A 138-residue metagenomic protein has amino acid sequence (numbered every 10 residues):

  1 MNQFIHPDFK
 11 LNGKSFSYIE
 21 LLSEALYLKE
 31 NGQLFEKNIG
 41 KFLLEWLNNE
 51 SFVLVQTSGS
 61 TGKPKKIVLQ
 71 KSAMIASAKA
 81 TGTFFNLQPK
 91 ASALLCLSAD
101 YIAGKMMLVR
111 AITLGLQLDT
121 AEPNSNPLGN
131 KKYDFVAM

Functional and structural regions predicted by a protein language model:
M1-K37: N-terminal leader/targeting and accessory segments in enzymes
N2, L47-N48, N86-K90, P127-Y133: Flexible, charged surface loops at secondary-structure boundaries
F35-L43, N130-A137: Short, well-ordered secondary-structure micro-motifs within conserved domains or adaptor modules
K37, K41, I75-K79, M106: Short, contiguous clusters of charged residues that form electrostatic/catalytic patches at enzyme active sites, used
N38-V55, P89-K90: Conserved pre-ATP/AMP-binding loop-to-beta segment of ANL
S51-K79, N86: Conserved AMP-binding A3 loop
K71-A76, S92-M138: AMP-binding/adenylate-forming
T83-L87, D119-T120: Long, mid-chain structured domain cores
